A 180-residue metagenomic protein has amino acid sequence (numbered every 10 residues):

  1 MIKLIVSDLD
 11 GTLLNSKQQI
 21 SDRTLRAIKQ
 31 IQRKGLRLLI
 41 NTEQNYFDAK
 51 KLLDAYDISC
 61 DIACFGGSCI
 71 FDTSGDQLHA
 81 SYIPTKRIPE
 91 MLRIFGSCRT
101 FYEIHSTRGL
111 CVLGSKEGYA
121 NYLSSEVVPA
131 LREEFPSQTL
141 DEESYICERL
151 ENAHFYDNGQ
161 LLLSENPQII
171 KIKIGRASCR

Functional and structural regions predicted by a protein language model:
M1, D57-S59, Q168: Short loop/turn motifs at secondary-structure junctions
M1-I2, R33: Short, Lys/Arg-enriched, disordered terminal segments
I2-Q18, M91: Asp-based phosphoryl-transfer active-site loop
T12-Q19, R132-R149: An N-terminal domain-start capping segment
D22-L131, P136-S137: Active-site phosphate-binding/coordination module
Q138-I170: Alpha-helix-centered segments that form part of catalytic cores
K173: Active-site rim beta-loop-alpha module in soluble metabolic enzymes
A177-C179: Conserved small/polar residues in nucleotide/adenosyl-binding loops
